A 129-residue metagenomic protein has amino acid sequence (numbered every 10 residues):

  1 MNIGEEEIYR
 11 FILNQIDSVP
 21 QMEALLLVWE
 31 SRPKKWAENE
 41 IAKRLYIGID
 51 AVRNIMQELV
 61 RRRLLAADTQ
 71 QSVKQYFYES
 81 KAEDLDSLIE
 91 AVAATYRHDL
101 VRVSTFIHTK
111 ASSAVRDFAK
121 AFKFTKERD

Functional and structural regions predicted by a protein language model:
M1-E23: Short alpha-helical segments that sit at the start of domains
N14-S18, W29-K34: Short helix-capping/hinge SLiMs at alpha-helix to coil transitions
Q15-P20, T69-V92: Short, cationic-aromatic polyanion-contact patches
A24, A37-R44: A short acidic, leucine-rich amphipathic alpha-helix
R44-I47, Y78: Recognition helix of helix-turn-helix/homeodomain-like DNA-binding domains that insert into the DNA major groove
Y46-R62: Short amphipathic alpha-helical interaction segments
V60-S72: A short, conserved structural fragment
H98-D129: Exposed, interaction-prone assembly regions rather than primary DNA-binding/catalytic cores
